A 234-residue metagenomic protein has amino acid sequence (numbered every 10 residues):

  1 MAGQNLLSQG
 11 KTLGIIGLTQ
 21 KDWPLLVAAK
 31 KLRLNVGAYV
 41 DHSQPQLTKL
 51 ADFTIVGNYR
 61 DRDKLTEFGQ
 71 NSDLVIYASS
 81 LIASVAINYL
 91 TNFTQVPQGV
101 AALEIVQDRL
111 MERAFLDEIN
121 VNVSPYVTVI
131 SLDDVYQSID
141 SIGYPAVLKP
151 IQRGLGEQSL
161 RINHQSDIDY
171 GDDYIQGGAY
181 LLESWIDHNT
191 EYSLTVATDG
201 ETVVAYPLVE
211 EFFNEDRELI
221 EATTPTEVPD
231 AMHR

Functional and structural regions predicted by a protein language model:
M1-A101: ATP-binding N-terminal substructure of ATP-dependent carboxylate-amine bond-forming enzymes
Q107-Y192, V196-R234: Active-site nucleotide/adenylate-binding loops and adjacent lid/helix of ATP-dependent enzymes
